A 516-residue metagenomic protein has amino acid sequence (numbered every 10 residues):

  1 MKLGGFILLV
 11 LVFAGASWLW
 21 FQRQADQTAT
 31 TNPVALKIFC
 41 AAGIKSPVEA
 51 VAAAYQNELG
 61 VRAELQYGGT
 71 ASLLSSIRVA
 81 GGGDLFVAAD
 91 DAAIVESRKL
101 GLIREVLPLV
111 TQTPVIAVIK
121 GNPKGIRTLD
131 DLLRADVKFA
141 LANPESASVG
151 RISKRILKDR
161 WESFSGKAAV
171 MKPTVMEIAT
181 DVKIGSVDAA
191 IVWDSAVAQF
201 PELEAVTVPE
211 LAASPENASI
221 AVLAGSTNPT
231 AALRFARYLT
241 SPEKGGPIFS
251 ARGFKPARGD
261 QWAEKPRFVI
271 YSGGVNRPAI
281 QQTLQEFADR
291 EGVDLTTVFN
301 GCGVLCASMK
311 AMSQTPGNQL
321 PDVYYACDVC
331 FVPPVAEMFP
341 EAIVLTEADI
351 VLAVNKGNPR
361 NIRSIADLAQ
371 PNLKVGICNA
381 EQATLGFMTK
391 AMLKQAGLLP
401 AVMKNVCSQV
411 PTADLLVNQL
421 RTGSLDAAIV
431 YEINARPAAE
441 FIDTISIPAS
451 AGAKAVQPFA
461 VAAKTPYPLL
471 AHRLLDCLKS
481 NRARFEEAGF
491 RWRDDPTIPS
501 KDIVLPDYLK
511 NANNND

Functional and structural regions predicted by a protein language model:
K2-G81, F86-L100, E105-Q112, V118-F299 (+1 more regions): Exported/periplasmic ABC-transporter solute-binding proteins
